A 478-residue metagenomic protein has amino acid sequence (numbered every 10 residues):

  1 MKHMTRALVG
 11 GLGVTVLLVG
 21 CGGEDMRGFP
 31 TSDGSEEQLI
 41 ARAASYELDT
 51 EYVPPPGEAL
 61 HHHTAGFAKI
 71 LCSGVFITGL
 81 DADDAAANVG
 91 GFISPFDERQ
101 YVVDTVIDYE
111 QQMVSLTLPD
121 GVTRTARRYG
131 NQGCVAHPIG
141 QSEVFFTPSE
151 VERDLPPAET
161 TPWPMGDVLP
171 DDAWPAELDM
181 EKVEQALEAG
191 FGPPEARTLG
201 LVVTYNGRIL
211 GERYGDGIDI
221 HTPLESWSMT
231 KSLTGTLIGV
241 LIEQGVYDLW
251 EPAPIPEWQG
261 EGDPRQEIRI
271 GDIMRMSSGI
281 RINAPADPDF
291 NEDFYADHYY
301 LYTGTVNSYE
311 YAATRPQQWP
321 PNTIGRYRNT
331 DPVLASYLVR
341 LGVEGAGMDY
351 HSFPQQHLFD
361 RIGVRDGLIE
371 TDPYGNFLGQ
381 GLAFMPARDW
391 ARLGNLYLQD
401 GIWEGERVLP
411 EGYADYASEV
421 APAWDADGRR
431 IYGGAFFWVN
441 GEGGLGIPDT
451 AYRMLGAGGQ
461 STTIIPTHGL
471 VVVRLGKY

Functional and structural regions predicted by a protein language model:
L17-G20: C-terminal motif of bacterial Sec signal peptides marking the signal peptidase cleavage site
G22-D25: Bacterial signal peptide processing site
P162-N206: Beta-lactamase-like hydrolase cores
E181-L187, R208-R213, Y247, P252 (+2 more regions): Short, charged, amphipathic alpha-helices and their helix-cap/turn boundaries
G207, L224-W250, I273, A335-V339 (+1 more regions): Active-site SXXK
G235, M276, D331-R340, G381-I402 (+1 more regions): Active-site-proximal alpha-helical segments within enzyme catalytic domains
Q244-R281, P285, T314-Q318, E344-M385: Active-site helix/loop module of the DD-peptidase/beta-lactamase fold, centered on the serine-lysine SxxK catalytic
V364-T371, D415-V471: Active-site Gly/Thr loop motif
